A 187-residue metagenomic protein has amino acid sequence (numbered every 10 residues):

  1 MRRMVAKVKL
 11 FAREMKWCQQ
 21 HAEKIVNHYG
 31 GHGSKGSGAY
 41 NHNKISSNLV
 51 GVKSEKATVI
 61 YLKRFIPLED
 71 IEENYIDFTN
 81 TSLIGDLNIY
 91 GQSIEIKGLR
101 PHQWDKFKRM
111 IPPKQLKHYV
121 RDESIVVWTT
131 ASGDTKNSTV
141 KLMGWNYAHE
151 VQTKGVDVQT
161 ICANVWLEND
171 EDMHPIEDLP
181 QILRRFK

Functional and structural regions predicted by a protein language model:
M1-Y90, K97-K187: Nucleic-acid endonuclease domains
